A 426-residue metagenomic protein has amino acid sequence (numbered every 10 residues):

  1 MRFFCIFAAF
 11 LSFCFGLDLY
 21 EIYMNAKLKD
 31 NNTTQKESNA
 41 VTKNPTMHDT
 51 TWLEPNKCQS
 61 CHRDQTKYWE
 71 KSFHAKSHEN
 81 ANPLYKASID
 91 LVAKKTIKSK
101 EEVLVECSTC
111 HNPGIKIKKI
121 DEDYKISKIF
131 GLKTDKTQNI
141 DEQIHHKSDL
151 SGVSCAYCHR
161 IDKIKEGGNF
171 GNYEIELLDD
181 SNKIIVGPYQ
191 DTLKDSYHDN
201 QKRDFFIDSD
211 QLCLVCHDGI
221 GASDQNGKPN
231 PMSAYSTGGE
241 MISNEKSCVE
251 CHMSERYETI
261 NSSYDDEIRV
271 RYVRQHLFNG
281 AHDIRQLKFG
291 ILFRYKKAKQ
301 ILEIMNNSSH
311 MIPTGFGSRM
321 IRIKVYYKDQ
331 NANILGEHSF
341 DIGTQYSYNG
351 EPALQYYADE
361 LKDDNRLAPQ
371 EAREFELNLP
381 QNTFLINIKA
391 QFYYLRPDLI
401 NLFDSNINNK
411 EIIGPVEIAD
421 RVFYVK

Functional and structural regions predicted by a protein language model:
F3-S12: Sec-dependent N-terminal signal peptides
C5, K57-C61, I268: Alpha-helical interaction segments
I6, H48, I97, H145 (+2 more regions): Generic marker of residues within folded, mature protein domains
L17-G152, A156-I207, L214-M241: Sequence context of c-type cytochrome heme-c attachment sites
L212-C213, C248: All-beta strand scaffolds that present successive hydrophobic residues in beta-strands
I242-E245, V249-K426: Short, conserved sequence motifs used for protein processing/export or organelle targeting and for catalysis
